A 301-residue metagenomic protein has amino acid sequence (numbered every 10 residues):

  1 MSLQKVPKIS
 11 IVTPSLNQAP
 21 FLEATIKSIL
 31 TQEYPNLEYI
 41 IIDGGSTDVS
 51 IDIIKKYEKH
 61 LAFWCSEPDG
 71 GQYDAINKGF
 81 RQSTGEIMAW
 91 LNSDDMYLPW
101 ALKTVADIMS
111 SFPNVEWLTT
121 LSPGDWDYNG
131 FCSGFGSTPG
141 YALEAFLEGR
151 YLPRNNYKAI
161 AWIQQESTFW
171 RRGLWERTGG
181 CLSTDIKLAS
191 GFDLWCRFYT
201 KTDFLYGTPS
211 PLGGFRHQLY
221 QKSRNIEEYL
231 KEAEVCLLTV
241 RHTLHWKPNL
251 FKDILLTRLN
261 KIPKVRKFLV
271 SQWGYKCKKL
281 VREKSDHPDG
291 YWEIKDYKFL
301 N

Functional and structural regions predicted by a protein language model:
M1-T31: N-proximal low-complexity "stem/linker" segments adjacent to membrane-targeting elements
I11, Y141-C236: Conserved nucleotide-sugar donor-binding catalytic segment
P20-E23, D48-K56, M96, W100: Acidic helix N-cap motif at the loop->helix transition within catalytic regions of sugar-transfer enzymes
I29, G44-G45, G70-G71: Conserved short acidic donor-positioning loop in nucleotide-sugar-dependent glycosyltransferases
P35, D43-D52, N92: A conserved acidic beta->alpha catalytic loop
S66-S83: Glycine-rich, basic loop-to-helix element that forms the pyrophosphate-binding segment of sugar-nucleotide handling
M88: Short aromatic/hydrophobic "clamp" motif used to bind/position activated sugar donors
M96, W100-T138: Conserved donor NDP-sugar-binding/catalytic core segment of glycosyltransferases
